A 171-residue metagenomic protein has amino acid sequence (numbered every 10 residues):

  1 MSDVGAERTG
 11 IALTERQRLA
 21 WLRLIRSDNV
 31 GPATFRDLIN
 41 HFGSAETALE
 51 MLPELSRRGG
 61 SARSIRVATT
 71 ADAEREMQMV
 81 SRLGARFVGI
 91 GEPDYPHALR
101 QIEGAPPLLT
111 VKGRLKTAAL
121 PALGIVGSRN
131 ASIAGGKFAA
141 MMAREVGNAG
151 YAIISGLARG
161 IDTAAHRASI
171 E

Functional and structural regions predicted by a protein language model:
M1-N148: Short, positively charged patches
A143, G147, Y151-E171: Phosphate/pyrophosphate-binding betaalpha-module
